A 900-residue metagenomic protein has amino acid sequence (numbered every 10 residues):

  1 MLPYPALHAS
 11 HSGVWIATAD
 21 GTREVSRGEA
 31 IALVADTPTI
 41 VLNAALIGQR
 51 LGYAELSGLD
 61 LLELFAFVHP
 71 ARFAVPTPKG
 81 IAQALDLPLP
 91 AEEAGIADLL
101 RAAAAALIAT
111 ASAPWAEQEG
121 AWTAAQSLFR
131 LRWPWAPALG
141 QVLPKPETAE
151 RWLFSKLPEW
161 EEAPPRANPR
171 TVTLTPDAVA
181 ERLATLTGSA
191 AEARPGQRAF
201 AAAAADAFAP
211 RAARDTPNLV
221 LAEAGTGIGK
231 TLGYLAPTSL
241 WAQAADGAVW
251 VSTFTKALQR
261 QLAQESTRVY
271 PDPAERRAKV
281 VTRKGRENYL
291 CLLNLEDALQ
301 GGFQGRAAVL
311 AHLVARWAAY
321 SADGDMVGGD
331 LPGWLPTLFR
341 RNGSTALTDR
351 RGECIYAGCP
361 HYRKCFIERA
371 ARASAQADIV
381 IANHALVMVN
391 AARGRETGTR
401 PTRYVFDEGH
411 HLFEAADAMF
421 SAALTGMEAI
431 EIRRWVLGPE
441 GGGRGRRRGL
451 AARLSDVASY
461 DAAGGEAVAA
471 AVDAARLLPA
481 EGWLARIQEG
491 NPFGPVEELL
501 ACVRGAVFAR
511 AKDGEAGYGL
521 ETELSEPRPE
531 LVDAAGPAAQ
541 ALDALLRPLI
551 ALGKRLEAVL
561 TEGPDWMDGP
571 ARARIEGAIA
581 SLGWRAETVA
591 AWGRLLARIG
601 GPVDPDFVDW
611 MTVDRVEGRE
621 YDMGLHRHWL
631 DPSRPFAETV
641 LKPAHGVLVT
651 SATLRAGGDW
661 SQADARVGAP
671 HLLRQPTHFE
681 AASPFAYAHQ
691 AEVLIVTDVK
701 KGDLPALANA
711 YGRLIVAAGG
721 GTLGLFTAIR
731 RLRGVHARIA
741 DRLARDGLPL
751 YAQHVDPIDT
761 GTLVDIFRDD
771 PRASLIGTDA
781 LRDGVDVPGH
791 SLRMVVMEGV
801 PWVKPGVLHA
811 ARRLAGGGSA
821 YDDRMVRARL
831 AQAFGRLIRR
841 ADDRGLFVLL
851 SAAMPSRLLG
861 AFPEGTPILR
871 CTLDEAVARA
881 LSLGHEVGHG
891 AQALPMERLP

Functional and structural regions predicted by a protein language model:
Y4-A111: Conserved DEDDh/DEDDy metal-dependent 3′-5′ exonuclease domain
K79-K145, F847-L849: Acidic, Mg2+-coordinating catalytic module of metal-dependent nucleases/exonucleases that use a two-metal-ion mechanism
P169-A222: Conserved pre-motif I regulatory segment
P169-L183, G247-A248, T253-D378, R434-L437 (+2 more regions): A substrate-engagement module of RecA-like helicase motors
A213-P237: Walker A/P-loop
T345-A375, M388, R393-R395, L556-T697 (+3 more regions): A contiguous, basic/glycine-rich beta-loop/short-helix subdomain that forms a polymer-engagement track
E692, V696-G702, V755-P855: Conserved RecA-like P-loop NTPase helicase motor core
I729-H754: Conserved helicase motor "Helicase C" RecA-like lobe of SF1/SF2 P-loop NTPases
